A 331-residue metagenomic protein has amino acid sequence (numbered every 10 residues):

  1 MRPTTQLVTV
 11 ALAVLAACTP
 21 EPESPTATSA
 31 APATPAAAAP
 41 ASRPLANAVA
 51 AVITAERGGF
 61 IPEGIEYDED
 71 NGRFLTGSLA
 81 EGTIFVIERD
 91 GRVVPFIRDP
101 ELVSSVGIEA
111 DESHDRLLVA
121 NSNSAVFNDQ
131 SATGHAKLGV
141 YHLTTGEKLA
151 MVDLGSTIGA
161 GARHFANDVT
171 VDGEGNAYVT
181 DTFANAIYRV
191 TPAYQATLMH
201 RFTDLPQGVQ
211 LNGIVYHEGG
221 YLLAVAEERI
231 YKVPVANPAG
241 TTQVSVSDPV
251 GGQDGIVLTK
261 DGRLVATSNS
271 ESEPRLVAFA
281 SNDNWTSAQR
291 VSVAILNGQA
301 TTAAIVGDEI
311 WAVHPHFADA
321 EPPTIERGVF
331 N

Functional and structural regions predicted by a protein language model:
C18-P22: Bacterial signal peptide processing site
V49-E56, R92-R98, E147-G159, Q195-P206 (+2 more regions): A short beta-strand motif characteristic of beta-propeller blades
E56-N71, L79, P100-A125, G155-A177 (+3 more regions): Beta-rich, blade/repeat-based domains predominating in secreted/periplasmic proteins but also intracellular
E81-T83, N123-F127, A184-A186, R229-Y231 (+2 more regions): Short glycine/acidic-enriched loop and turn motifs that connect beta-strands
I87-R92, H142-E147, V190-Q195, P234-A239 (+2 more regions): Short loop/turn segments that connect beta-strands within beta-propeller blades
A120-H135, P315-I325: Short, conserved, GDST-rich strand-edge loop motifs in beta-rich repeat architectures
K137-P192: Hydrophobic alpha-helical segments and helix pairs
T302-N331: Blade-level signature of beta-propeller repeat domains, shared across WD40, Kelch, NHL, RCC1 and BNR/Asp-box propellers
